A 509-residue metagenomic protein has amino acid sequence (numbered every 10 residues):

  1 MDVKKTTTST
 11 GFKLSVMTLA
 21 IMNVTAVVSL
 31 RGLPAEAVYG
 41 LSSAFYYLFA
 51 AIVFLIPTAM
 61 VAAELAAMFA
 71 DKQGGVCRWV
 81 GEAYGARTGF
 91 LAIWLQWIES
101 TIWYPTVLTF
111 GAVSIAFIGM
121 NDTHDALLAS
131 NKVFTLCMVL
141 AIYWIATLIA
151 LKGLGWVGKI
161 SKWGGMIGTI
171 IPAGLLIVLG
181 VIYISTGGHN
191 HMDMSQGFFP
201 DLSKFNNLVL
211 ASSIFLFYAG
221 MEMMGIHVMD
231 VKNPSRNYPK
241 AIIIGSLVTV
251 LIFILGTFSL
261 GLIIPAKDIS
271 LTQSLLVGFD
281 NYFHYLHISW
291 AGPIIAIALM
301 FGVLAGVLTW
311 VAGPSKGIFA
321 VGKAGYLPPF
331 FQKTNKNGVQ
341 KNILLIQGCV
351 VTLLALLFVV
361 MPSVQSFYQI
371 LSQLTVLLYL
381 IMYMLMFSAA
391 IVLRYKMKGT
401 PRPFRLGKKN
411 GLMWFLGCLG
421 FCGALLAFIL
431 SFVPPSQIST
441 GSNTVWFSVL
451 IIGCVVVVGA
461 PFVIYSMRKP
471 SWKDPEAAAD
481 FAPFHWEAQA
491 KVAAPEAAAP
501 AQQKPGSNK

Functional and structural regions predicted by a protein language model:
M1-A63, F69-D71, M194-S195, G417 (+1 more regions): Membrane-interface "cap" regions at the ends of multi-pass membrane proteins
V3, T8-F12, A44-F45, T123-F134 (+1 more regions): Helix-loop-helix junctions that connect adjacent transmembrane segments in multi-pass membrane transporters
S9-T10, F134, A146, W163 (+3 more regions): C-terminal membrane-solvent junction of multi-pass transporters and transport-like membrane proteins
T10-T18, T101, V133-L140, K232-R236 (+5 more regions): Loop-to-transmembrane helix boundary motifs in multi-pass membrane proteins
V38, I56-M68, K72-Y143, L148-L151 (+3 more regions): Hydrophobic transmembrane alpha-helices that form the core helical bundles of multi-pass secondary transporters
Y39, T169, V178, I182 (+3 more regions): A generic transmembrane alpha-helix motif of multi-pass inner-membrane proteins
R78-W79, G85, F117-D122, A241-V311 (+1 more regions): TM-loop-TM module centered on a large, flexible mid-protein loop between adjacent transmembrane helices in multi-pass
F134-T186, A219, I242-L247, S372 (+3 more regions): Membrane-interface loop-to-helix entry segments
